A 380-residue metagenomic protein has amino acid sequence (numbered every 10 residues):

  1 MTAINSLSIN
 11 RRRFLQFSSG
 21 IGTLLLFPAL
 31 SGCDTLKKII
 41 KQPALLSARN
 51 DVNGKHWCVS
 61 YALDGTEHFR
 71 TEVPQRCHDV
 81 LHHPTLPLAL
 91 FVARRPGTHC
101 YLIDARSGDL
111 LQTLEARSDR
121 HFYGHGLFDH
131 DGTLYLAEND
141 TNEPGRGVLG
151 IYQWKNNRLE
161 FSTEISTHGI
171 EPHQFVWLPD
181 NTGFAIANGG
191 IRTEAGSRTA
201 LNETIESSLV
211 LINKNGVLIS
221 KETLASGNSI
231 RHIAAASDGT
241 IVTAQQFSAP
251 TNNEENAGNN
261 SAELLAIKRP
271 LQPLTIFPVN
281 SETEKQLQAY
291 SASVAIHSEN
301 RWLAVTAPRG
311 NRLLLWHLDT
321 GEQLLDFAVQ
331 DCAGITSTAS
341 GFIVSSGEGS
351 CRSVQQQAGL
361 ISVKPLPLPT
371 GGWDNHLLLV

Functional and structural regions predicted by a protein language model:
T2-S8, R13-L36: N-terminal export signals
T66-T71, D109-A116, E160-I165, L218-T223 (+3 more regions): A short beta-strand motif characteristic of beta-propeller blades
V73-H82, L86-L102, S107-F128: Blade-loop segments of beta-propeller domains
Q75-H82, H121-H125, I170-V176, N228-I233 (+3 more regions): Repeated scaffold domains used in trafficking and secretory/extracellular systems, primarily beta-propellers
P84-T85, D129-D131, P179-D180, A236-S237 (+2 more regions): Residue-level detector of Asp-centered blade-edge/turn motifs that repeat once per structural unit in beta-propeller
D119-H125, A137-W177: Asp-box/WD-like beta-propeller blade repeats and closely related beta-sheet repeat scaffolds
A137-N142, I186-I205, A244-S261: Short, conserved, GDST-rich strand-edge loop motifs in beta-rich repeat architectures
V148-W154, E203-K214, S261-P270: Beta-propeller blade signature
